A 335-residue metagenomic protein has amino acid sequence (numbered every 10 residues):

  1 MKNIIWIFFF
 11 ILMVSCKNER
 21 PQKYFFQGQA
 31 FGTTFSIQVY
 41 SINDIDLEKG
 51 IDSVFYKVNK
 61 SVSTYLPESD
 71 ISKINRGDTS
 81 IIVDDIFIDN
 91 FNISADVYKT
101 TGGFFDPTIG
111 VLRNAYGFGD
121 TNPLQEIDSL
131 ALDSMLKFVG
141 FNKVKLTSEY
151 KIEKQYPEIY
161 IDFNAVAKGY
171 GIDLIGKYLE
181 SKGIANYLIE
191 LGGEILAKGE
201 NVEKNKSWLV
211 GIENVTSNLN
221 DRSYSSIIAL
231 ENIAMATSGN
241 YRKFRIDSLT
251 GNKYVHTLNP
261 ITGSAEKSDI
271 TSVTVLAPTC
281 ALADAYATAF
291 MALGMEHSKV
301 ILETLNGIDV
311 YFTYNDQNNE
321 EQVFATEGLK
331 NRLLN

Functional and structural regions predicted by a protein language model:
M1-Q22: Bacterial Sec-dependent N-terminal signal peptides
C16-N335: Mature catalytic core of soluble alpha/beta enzymes
